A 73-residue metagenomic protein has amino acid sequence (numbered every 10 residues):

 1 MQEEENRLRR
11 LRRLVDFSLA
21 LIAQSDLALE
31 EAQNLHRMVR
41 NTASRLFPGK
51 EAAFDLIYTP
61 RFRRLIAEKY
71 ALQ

Functional and structural regions predicted by a protein language model:
M1-E3, L65-Q73: Short, charged, intrinsically disordered terminal tails
M1-L29: N-terminal acidic leader/helix
R10-L14, Q33-L35, T42: Short acidic alpha-helix initiation/capping motifs at coil-to-helix transition points, especially at protein N-termini
F17-A20, N41, P60: Short, residue-level hotspots on alpha-helical faces of the histone-fold and other alpha-helical interaction modules
I22, A43-F47, I66: A structural signal for well-ordered alpha-helices, especially hydrophobic packing surfaces of coiled-coils
E31-M38, L56: Short, charged, amphipathic alpha-helical segments
P48-L65: Short, charged early-sequence alpha-helical segments and their helix-coil boundaries
